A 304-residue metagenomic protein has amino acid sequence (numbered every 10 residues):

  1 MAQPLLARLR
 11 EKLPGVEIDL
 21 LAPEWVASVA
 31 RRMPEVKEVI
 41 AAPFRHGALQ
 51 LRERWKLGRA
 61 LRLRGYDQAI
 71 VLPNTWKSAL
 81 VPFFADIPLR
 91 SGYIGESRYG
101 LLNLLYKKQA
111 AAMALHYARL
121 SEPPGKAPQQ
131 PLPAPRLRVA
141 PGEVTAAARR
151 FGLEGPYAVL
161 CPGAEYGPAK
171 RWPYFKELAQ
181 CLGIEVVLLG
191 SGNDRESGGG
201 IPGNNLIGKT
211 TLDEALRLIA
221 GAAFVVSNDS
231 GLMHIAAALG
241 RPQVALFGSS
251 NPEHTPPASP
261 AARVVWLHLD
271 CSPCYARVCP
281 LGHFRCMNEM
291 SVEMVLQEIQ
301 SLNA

Functional and structural regions predicted by a protein language model:
M1-A304: Catalytic machinery of carbohydrate-active enzymes, primarily nucleotide-sugar-dependent glycosyltransferases
